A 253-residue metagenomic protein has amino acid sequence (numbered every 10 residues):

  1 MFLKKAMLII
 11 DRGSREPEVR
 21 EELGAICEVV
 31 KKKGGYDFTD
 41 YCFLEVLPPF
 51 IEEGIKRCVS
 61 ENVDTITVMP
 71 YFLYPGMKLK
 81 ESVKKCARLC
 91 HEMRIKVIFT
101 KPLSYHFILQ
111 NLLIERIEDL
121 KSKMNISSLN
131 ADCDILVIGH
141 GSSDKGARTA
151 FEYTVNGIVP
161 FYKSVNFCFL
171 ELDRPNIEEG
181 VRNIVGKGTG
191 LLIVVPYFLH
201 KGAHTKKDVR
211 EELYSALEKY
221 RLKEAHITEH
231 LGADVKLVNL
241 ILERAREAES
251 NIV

Functional and structural regions predicted by a protein language model:
M1-V253: Active-site-proximal alpha-helix that buttresses catalytic centers in soluble enzyme cores
